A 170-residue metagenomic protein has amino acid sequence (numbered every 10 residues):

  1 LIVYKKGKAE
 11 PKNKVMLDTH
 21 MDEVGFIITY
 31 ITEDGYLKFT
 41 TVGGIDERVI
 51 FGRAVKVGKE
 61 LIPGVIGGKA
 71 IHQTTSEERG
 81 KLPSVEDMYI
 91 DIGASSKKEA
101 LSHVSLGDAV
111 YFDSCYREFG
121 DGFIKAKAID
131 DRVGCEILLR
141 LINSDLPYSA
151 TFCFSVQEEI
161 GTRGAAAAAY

Functional and structural regions predicted by a protein language model:
L1-Y170: N-terminal hydrophobic/helix-forming segments and targeting peptides
